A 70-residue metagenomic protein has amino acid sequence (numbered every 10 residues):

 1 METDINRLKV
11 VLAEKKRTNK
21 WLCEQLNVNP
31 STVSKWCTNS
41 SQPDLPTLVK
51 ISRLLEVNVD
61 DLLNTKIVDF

Functional and structural regions predicted by a protein language model:
E2, V10, K15-K16, K35 (+1 more regions): Short, charged recognition helix plus adjacent turn of helix-turn-helix-like nucleic-acid-binding domains
L12, C23, S52: The alpha-helix within a helix-turn-helix
T18, N29-T32, D44, N58: Short coil turns linking two alpha-helices in DNA-binding domains
V28-Q42, T65-I67: Recognition helix of helix-turn-helix/homeodomain-like DNA-binding domains that insert into the DNA major groove
P46-D61: DNA major-groove recognition helix of helix-turn-helix/homeodomain DNA-binding modules
